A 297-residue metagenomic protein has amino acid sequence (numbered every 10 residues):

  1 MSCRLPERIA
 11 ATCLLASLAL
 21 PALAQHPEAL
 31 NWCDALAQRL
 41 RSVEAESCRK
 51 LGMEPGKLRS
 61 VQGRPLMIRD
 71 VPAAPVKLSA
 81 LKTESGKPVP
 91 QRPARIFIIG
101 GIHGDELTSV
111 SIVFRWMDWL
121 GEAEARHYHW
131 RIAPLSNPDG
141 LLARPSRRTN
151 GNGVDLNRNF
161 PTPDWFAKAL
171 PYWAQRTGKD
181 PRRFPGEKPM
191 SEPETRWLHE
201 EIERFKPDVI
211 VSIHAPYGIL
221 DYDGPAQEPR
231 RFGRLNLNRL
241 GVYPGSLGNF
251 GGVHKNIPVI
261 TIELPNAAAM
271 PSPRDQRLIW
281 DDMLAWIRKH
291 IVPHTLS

Functional and structural regions predicted by a protein language model:
S2-A10: Bacterial N-terminal signal peptides that target proteins for export
A19-P21: N-terminal signal peptide c-region/cleavage motif recognized by signal peptidases
A24-R69: Short glycine- and acidic-rich boundary segments immediately preceding or forming the N-terminal edge of structured
P55, I68, I132, I210 (+2 more regions): Conserved beta-strand scaffold positions in the cores of enzyme catalytic domains, especially in NTP/NDP-utilizing
I68-R92: Short beta-strand-to-loop junctions in surface cap/lid or active-site-entrance loops
T83, R92-P93, F97, E106-R239: Active-site/substrate-binding loop(s) of hydrolase catalytic cores
I219-D223, R231-F232, P244-S297: Active-site-adjacent mobile loop/cap segments within catalytic or ligand-binding domains
